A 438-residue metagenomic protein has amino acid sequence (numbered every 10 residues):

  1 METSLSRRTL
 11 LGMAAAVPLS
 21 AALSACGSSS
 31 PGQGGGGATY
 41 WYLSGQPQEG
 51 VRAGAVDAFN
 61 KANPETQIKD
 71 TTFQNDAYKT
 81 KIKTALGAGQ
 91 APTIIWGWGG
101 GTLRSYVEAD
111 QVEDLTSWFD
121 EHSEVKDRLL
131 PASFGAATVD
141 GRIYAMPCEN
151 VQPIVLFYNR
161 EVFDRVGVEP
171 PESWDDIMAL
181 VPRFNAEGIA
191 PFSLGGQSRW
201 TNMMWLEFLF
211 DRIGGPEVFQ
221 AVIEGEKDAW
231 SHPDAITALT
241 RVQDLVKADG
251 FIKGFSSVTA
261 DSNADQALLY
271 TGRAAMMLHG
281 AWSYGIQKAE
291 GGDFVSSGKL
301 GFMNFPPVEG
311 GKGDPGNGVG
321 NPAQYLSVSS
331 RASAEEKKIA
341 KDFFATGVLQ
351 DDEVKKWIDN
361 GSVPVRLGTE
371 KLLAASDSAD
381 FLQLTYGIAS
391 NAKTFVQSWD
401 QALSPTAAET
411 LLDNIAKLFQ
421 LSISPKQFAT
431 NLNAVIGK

Functional and structural regions predicted by a protein language model:
E2-R104, A109, D120-E124, E335 (+3 more regions): Conserved N-terminal structural module of periplasmic/extracytoplasmic solute-binding proteins
K61-A62, A248, G291-D359: Extracytoplasmic/periplasmic substrate-recognition and gating elements
T72-K81, W174-A179, F255-A267: Short helix-initiation/N-cap motifs at beta->coil->alpha
G100-I154: Hinge/lid segment of periplasmic solute-binding proteins
T116-L129, G196, I213-T237, G291-V295 (+2 more regions): Short, solvent-exposed loop/beta-turn-alpha elements that line the ligand-binding surface or hinge of extracytoplasmic
R142-C148, I154, M178-D228: Extracytoplasmic/periplasmic solute-binding protein
V181, E224-S256: Glycine-centered hinge/linker elements that transmit conformational signals in sensory and ligand-binding systems
G320, N360-E370, F381-I436: C-terminal capping/gating helix-and-loop segments adjacent to ligand/active sites or protein-protein/ligand interfaces
